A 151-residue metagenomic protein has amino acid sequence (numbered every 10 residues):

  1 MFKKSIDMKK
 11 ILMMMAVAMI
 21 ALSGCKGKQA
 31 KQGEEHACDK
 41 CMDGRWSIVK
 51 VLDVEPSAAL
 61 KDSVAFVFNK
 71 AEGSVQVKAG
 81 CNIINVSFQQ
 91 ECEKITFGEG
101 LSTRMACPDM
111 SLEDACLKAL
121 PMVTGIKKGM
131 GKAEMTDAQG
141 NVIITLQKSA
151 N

Functional and structural regions predicted by a protein language model:
M1-M8: N-terminal secretory signal peptides that target proteins for export/translocation
F2, C25-N151: Lipid interaction determinants
K9-M14: Sec-dependent signal peptide recognition, specifically the positively charged N-region followed immediately by
A18-M19: Repetitive helical segments and hydrophobic/amphipathic motifs
